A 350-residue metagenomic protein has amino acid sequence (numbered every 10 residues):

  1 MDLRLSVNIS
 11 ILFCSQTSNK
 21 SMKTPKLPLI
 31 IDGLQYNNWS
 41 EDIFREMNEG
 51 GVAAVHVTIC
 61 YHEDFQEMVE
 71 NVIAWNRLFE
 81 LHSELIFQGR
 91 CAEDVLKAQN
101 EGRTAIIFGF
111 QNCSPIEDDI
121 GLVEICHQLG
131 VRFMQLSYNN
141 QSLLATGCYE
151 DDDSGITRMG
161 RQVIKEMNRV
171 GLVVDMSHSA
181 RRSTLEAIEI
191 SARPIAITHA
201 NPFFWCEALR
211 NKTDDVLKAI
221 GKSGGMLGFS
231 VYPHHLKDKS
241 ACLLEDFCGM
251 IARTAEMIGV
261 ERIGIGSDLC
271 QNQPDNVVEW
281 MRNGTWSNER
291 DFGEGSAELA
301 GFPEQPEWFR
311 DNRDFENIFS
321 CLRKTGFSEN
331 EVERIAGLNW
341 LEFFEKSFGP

Functional and structural regions predicted by a protein language model:
N8-S10: Generic short N-terminal amphipathic or hydrophobic helices
T17, M22-T24, P28, A180-R181 (+1 more regions): Contiguous N-terminal and early-domain "leader" segments and peripheral loops that mark the onset or edge of a domain
N19-D153, E207-P350: N-terminal hydrophobic targeting/anchoring segments and the immediately downstream early-domain regions of hydrolases
S114-E117, Q128-N211: Divalent metal-binding pocket/active-site signature
